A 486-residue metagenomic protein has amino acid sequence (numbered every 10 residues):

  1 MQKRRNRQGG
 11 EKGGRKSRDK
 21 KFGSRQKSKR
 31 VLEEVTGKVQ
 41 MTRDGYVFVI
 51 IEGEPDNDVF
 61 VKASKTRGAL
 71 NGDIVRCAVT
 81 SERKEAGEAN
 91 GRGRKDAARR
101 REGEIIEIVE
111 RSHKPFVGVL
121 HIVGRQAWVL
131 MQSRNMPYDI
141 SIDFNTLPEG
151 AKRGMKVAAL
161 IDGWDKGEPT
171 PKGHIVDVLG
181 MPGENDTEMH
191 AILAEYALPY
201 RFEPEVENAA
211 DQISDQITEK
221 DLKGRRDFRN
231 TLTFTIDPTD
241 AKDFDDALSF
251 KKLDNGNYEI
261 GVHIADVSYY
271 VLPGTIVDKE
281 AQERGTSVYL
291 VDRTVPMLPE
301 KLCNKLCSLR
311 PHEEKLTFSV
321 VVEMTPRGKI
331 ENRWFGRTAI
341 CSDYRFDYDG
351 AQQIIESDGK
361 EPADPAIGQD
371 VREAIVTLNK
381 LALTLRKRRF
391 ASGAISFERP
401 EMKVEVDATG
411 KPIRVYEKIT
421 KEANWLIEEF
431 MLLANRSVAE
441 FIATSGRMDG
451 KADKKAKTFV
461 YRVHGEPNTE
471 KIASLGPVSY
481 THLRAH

Functional and structural regions predicted by a protein language model:
Q2, A485-H486: Short intrinsically disordered, low-complexity coil segments enriched in acidic
Q2-T235, T239-A247, L253, N257-G261 (+1 more regions): S1/OB-fold single-stranded RNA-binding interface
R153, A158, G163-K166, M181 (+4 more regions): Electropositive polyanion-binding surfaces
